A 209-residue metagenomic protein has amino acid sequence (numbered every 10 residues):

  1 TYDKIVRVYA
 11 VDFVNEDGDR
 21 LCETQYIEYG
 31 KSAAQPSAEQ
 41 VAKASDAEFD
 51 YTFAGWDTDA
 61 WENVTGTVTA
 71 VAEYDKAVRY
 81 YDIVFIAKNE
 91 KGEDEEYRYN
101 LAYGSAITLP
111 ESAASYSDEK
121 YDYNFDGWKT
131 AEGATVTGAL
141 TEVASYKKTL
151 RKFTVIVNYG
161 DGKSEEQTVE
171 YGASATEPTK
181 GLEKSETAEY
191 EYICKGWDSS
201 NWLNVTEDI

Functional and structural regions predicted by a protein language model:
T1-Y9, F13, A60-F85, E132-V157 (+1 more regions): Conserved "repeat-terminator" motif of extracellular CCP/Sushi domains
K4-R7, K31-E62, A106-T135, A175-E207: Surface-exposed interfaces of beta-sheet-rich extracellular modules
D12-Y29, I83-Y103, A131, I156-Y171: Short, solvent-exposed loop/edge segments of extracellular or virion-exposed proteins
